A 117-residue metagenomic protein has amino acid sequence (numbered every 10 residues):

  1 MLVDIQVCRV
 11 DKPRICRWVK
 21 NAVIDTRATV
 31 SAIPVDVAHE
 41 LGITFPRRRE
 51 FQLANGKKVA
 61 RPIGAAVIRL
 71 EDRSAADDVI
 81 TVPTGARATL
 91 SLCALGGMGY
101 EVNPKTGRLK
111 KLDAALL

Functional and structural regions predicted by a protein language model:
M1-L117: Pepsin/retropepsin-fold aspartyl endopeptidases
